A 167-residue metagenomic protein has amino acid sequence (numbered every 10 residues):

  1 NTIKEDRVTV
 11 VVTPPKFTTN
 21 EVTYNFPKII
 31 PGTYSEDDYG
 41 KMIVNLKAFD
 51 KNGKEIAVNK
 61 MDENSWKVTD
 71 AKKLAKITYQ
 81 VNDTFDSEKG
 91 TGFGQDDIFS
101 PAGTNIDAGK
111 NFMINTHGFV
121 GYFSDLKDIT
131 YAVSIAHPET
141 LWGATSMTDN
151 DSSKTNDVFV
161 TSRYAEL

Functional and structural regions predicted by a protein language model:
N1-I29, M113-G118: Early extracytoplasmic/domain-onset interaction patches
V11, E36-N45, F49-L167: Non-catalytic architectural context of zinc metalloproteases
P31-Y34: A short N-terminal beta->alpha junction/helix N-cap motif
